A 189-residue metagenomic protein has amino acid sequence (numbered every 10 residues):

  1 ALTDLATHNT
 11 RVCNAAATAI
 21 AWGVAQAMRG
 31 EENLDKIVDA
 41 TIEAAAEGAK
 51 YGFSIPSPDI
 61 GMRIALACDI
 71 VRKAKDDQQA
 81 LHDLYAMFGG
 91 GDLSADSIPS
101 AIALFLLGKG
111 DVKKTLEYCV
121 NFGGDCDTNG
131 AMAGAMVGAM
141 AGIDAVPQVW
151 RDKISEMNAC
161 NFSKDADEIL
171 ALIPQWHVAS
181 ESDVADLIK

Functional and structural regions predicted by a protein language model:
A1-V12, T18-Q26, D96, S100-S182: Catalytic phosphate/nucleotide-handling subdomain of diverse soluble enzymes
V24-G123: Accessory "access/gating" subregions that flank catalytic or transport cores
K36, A40, D59-M62, L66 (+5 more regions): Exposed alpha-helical structural elements
D183-K189: Bulky hydrophobic segments
